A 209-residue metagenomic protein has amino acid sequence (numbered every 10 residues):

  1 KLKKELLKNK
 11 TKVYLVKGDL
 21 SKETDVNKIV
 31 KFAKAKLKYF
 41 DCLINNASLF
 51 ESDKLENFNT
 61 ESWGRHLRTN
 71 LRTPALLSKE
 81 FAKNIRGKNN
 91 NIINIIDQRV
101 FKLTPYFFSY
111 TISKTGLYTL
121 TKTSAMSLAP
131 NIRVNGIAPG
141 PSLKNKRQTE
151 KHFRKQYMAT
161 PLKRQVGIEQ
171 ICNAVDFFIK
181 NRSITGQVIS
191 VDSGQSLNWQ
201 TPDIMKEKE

Functional and structural regions predicted by a protein language model:
K17-K28, T60, E169-Q170: The beta1-alpha1 cofactor-binding region of Rossmann-like NAD(H)/NADP(H)-dependent oxidoreductases
N46-E51, G194: Conserved NAD(P)H cofactor-binding loop of Rossmann-fold oxidoreductase domains
K54-L55, S62-G64, Q156: Substrate-binding pocket helix/loop in short-chain dehydrogenase/reductase
N91-G116, T121-A129, P141, Q195: Catalytic loop of short-chain dehydrogenase/reductase
K102, T185-E209: Short C-terminal tail/terminal secondary-structure segment of NAD(P)H-dependent dehydrogenase/reductase domains
Y118, L128-S142, I184-V191: Conserved Rossmann-fold SDR core element
I168-V191, S196: C-terminal substrate-recognition "lid" of short-chain dehydrogenase/reductases
